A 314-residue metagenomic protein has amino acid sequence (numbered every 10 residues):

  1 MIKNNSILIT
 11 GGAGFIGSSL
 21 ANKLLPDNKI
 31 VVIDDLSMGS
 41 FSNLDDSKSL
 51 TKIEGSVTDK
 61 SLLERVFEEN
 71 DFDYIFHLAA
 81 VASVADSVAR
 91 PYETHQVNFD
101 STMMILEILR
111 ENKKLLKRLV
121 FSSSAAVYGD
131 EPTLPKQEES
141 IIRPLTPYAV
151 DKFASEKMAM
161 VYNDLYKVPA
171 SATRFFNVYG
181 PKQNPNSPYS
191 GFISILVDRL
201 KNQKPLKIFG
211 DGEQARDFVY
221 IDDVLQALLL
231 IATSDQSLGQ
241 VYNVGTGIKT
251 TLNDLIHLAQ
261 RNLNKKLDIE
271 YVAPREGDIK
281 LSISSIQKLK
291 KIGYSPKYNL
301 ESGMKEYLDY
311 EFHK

Functional and structural regions predicted by a protein language model:
M1-V178: N-terminal Rossmann-like NAD(P)+-binding domain of SDR-like oxidoreductases, especially those catalyzing
L25, F67, L106-R110, M160 (+5 more regions): A structural alpha-helix within SAM-dependent methyltransferase catalytic domains
S87, E139-S140, R174-N184, I195-V219 (+1 more regions): A conserved pocket-lining segment of Rossmann-fold NAD(P)-dependent short-chain dehydrogenase/reductase
P91, P185-N186: Active-site loop immediately N-terminal to the catalytic Tyr-X3-Lys motif of short-chain dehydrogenase/reductase
D130-P132, P181-N184, K288: Short beta-loop-alpha junction of Rossmann-like oxidoreductase domains
A154, M158, Y162, F192 (+3 more regions): Hydrophobic alpha-helix immediately C-terminal to the catalytic Tyr-X-X-X-Lys motif of short-chain
L200-K314: C-terminal substrate-binding subdomain of Rossmann-fold SDR/epimerase-dehydratase oxidoreductases
